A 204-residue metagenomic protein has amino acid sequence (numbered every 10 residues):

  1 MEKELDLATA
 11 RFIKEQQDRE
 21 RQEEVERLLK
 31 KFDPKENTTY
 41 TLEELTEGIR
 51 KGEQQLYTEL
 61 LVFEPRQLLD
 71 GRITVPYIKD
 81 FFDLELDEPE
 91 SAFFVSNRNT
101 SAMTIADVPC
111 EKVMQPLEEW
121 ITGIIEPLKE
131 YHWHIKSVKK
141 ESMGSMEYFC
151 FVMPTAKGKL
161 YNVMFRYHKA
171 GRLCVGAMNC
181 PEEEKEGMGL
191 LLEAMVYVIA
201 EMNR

Functional and structural regions predicted by a protein language model:
M1-A102, V108-K112, G123-H134, K169-G171 (+1 more regions): N-terminal targeting sequences that direct proteins away from the cytosol to non-cytosolic compartments
E119-I121: Non-cleavable N-terminal signal-anchor transmembrane helices
I124-A170: Signature of long, low-cysteine stretches enriched in small and polar/charged residues
G176: Internal, well-ordered alpha/beta segment that forms a basic, Gly-enriched binding/recognition surface
